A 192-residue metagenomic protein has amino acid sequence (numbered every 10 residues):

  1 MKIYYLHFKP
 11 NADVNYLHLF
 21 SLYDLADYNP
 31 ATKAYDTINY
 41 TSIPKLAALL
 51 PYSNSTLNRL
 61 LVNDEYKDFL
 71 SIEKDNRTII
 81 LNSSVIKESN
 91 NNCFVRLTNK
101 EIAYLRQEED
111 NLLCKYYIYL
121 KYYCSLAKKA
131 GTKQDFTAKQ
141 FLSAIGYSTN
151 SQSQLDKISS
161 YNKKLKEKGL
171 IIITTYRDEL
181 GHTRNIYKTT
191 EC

Functional and structural regions predicted by a protein language model:
M1-V14, D27-I38, K45-A48, S83-D110: Positively charged, structured surface patches that bind polyanionic biopolymers
M1-Y5, E88-E101, E109, K164-C192: Long, low-complexity, charge-rich intrinsically disordered regions
D13-Y16, L113-C114, I158: Short amphipathic alpha-helical segments that mediate assembly, nucleic-acid/protein binding, or membrane association
N15-L22, Y116-L120: Short alpha-helical "packing" element that flanks the helix-turn-helix/winged-helix DNA-binding module
F20, I102-A103, Y117, L142 (+1 more regions): Generic detector of well-ordered alpha-helical segments enriched in charged/polar residues, highlighting helical
L25-I80, S125-N185: Winged helix-turn-helix DNA-binding recognition segment
N99-K128, T132: Helix-turn-helix/homeodomain-like alpha-helical modules used for DNA recognition and transcription-factor dimerization
